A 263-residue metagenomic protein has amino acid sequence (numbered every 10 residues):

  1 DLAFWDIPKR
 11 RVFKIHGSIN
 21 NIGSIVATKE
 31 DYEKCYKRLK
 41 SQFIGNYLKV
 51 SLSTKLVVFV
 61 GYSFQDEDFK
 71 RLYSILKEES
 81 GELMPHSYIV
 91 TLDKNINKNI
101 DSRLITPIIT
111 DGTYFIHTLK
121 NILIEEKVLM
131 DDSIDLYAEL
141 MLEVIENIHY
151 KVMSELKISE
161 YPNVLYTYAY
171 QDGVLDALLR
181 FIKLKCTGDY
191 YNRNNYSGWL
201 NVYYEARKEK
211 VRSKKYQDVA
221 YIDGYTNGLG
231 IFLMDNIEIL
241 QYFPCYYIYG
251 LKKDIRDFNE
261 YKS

Functional and structural regions predicted by a protein language model:
D1, H16, A27-D31: Aspartyl protease catalytic domain
D1-R10, I22, G45-S263: SIR2/sirtuin-family catalytic core signature
V12-I25: Class I SAM-dependent methyltransferase SAM-binding "motif I" and its flanking Rossmann-like core
E30-N46, L72: Active-site glycine-rich loop that binds ribose-phosphate moieties when present
